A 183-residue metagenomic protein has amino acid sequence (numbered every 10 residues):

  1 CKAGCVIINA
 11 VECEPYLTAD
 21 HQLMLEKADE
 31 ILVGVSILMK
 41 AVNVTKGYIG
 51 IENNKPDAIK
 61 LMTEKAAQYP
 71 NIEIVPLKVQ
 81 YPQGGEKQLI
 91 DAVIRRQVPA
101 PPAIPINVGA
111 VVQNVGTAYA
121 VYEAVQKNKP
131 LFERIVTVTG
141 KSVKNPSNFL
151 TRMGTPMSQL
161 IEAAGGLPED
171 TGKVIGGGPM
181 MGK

Functional and structural regions predicted by a protein language model:
C1-A3, H21-M24, V42: Conserved "landmark" site that anchors the functional core of diverse proteins
A3, V44-K46, T171: A general structural motif
V6-D20, S142: Gly-rich Lys/Arg/Thr-decorated short loops/hinges at beta-loop-alpha junctions or inter-strand turns that position
A19-E30, R152: Short alpha-helix boundary/capping segments
L25-A41: Histidine-anchored nucleotide/phosphate-binding helix
T45-M157, A163-P168, G178-P179: Hydrophobic alpha-helical positions that pack around
K173-G177: Change to "...patches in solvent-exposed regions of secreted, membrane-anchored, or virion-exposed structural
